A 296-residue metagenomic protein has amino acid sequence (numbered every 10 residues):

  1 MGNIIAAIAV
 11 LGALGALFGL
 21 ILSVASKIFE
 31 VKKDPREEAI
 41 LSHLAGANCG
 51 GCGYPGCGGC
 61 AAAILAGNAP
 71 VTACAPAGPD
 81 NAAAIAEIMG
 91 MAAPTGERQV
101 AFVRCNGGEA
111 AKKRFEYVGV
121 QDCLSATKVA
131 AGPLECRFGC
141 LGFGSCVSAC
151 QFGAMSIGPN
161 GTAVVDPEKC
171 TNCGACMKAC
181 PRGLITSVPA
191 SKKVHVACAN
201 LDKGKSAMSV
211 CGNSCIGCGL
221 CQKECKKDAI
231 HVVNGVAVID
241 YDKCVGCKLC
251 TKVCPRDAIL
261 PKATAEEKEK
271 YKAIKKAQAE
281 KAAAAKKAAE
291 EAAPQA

Functional and structural regions predicted by a protein language model:
G2-C218, Q222-E224, V253, D257-L260 (+1 more regions): Ferredoxin-type iron-sulfur electron-transfer modules and their immediate structural context
D202-K203, A229-V232, V236: Cys/His-clustered metal-coordination modules, chiefly Zn-binding fingers
I239: Active-site substrate-recognition segment that forms the wall of the catalytic cavity or substrate channel
